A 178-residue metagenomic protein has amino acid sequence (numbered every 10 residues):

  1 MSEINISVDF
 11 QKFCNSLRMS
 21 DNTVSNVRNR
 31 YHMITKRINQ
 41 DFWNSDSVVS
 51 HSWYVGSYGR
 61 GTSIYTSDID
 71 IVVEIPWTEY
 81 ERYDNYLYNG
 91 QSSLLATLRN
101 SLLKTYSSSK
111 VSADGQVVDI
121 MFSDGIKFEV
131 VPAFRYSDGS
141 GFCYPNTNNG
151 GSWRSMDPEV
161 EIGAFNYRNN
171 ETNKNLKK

Functional and structural regions predicted by a protein language model:
M1-W53, S57-T66, W77-N89: N-terminal regions immediately upstream of nucleotidyltransferase
N22, H32, R99, S107 (+1 more regions): Catalytic cores of NTP-dependent nucleotidyl/adenyl transfer enzymes across multiple folds
N39, L103, R135: Residue-level marker of positions within ordered structural domains that often coincide with functionally constrained
S45, V49, K104-A113: Short secondary-structure junctions
S57-P76, V117-A133: Histidine-centered divalent-metal-coordination microenvironment in nucleic-acid enzymes
I71-E74, G90-S93, G139, N148-G151: Short, low-complexity, polar/charged sequence segments that are solvent-exposed and flexible
V73-I75, E79, L102, Y106: Generic hydrophobic/packing signal
G90-Y106: A gly/proline- and charged-residue-enriched helix-loop-helix capping module
